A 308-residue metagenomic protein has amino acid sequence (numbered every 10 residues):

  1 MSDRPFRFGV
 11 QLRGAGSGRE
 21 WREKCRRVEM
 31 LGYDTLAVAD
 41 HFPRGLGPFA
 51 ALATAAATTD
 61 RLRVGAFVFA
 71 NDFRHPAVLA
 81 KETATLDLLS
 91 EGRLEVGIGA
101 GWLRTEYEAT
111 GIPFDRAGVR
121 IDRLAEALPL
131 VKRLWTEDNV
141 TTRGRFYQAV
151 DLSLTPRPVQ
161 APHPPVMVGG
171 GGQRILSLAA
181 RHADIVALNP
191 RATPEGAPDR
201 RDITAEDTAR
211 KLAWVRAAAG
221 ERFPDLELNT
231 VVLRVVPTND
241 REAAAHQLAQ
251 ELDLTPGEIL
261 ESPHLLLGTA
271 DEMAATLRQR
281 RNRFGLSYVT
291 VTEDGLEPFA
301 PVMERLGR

Functional and structural regions predicted by a protein language model:
M1-R308: Active-site-adjacent structural elements that line small-molecule/cofactor binding pockets in enzymes
